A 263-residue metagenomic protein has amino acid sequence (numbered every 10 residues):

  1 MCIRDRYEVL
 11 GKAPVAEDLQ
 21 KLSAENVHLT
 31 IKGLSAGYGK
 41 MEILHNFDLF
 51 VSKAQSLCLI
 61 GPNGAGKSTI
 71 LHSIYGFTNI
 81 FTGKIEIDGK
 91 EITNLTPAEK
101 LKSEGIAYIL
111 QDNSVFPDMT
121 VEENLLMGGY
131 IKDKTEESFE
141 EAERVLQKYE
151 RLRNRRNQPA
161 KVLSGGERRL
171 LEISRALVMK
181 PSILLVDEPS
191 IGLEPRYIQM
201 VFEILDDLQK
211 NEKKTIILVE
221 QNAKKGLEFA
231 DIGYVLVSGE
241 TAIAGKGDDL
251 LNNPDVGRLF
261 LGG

Functional and structural regions predicted by a protein language model:
A24, L29, L44-N46: Conserved structural motif at the start of ABC-family nucleotide-binding domains
G39, M119-E140, K148-E150, G245 (+1 more regions): ABC-type ATPase nucleotide-binding domains, specifically the catalytic core motifs of the NBD
I60-P62: The feature captures the beta-strand-to-loop junction immediately N-terminal to the Walker
Y75: Helix-to-loop junction immediately C-terminal to a conserved catalytic motif
N79, E91-D112, T135-E136, N154-N157 (+1 more regions): ABC ATPase NBD coupling module
G83-I92, K102-S103, E137-A142, Q147 (+1 more regions): Conserved ABC transporter NBD signature motif
P159-L163: Conserved ABC ATPase signature
A176-L177: ABC ATPase C-loop
